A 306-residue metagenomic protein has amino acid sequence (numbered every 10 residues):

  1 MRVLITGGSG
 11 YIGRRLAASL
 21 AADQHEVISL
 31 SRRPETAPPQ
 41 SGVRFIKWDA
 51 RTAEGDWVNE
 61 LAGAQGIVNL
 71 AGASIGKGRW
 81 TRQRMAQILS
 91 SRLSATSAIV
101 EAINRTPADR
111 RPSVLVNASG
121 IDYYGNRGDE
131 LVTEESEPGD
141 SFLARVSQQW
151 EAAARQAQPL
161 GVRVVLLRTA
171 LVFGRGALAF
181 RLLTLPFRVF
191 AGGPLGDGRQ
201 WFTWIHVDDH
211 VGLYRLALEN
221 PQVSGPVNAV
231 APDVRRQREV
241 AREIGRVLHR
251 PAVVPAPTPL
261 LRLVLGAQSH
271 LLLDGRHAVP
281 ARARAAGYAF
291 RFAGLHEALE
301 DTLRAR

Functional and structural regions predicted by a protein language model:
V3-D23: N-terminal Rossmann NAD(P)H-binding glycine-rich loop of SDR-like oxidoreductase domains
V43-A95: NAD(P)H-binding glycine-rich loop region in Rossmannoid oxidoreductase-like domains and their noncatalytic homologs
M85, S97-S141: Conserved Rossmann-fold NAD(P)-dependent oxidoreductase catalytic core, especially the SDR/UDP-sugar
S119-G120, A152-R175: Conserved beta-loop-beta element that borders a ligand/cofactor-binding pocket
Q148, L160-V162, F173-L182, A217-V227: Glycine/proline-rich active-site loop of Rossmann-fold NAD(P)-dependent oxidoreductases
T184-G192, Q200-V234: Alpha-helical substrate-binding/gating segment
N220-A267, E300-R306: Mid/C-terminal beta-alpha module of Rossmann-like enzyme folds, strongest in SDR-family dehydrogenases/epimerases
H270-R306: C-terminal amphipathic/interface module of NAD(P)-dependent oxidoreductases and related NAD-binding regulators
